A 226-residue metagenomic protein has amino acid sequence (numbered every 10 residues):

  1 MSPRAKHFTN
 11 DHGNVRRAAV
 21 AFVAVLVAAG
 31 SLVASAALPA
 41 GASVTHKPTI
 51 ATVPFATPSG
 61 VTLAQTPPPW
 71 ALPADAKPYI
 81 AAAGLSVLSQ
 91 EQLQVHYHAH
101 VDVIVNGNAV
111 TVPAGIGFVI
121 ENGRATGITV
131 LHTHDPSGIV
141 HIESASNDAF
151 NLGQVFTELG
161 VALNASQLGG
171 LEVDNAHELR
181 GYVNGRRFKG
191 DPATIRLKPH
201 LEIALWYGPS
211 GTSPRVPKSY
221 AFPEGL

Functional and structural regions predicted by a protein language model:
S2, K6, N10-A42: Secretory targeting and sorting signals
S2-R4, A34-L226: Ubiquitin-like/PB1-type beta-grasp interaction modules and other compact soluble beta-rich domains
